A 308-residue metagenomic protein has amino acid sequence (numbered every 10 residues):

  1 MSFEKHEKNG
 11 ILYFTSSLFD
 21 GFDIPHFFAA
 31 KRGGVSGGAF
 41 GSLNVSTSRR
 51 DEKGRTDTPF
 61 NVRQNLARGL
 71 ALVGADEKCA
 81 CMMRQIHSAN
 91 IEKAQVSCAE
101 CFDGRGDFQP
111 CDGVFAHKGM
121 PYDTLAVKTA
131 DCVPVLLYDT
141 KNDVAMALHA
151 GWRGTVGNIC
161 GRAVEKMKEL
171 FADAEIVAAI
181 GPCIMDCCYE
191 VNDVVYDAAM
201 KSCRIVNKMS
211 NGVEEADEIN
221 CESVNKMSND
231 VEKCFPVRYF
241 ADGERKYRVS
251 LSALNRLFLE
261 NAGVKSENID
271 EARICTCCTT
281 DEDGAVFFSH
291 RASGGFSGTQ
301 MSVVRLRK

Functional and structural regions predicted by a protein language model:
M1-K308: Active-site microenvironment for binding and transforming phosphate-containing groups
